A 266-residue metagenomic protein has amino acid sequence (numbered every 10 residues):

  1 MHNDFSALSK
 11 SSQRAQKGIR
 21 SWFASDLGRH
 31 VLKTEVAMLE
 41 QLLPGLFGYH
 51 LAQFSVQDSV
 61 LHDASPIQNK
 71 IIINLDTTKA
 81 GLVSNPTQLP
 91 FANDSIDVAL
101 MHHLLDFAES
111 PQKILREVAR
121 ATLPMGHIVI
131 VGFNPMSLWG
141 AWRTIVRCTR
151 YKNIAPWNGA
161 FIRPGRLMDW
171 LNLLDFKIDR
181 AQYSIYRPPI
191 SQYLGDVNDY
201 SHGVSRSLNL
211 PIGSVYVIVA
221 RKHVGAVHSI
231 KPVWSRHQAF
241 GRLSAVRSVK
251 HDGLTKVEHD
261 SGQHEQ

Functional and structural regions predicted by a protein language model:
A37, Q41-L89: Class I SAM-dependent methyltransferase SAM/SAH-binding core
T87-A99: A short acidic, Gly/Pro-enriched loop at the edge of an enzyme's catalytic core that lines a small-molecule cofactor
D97-Q112: A short SAM/SAH-binding and catalytic strip from SAM-dependent methyltransferases
Q112-H127: A short glycine-rich, Lys/Arg-flanked "PGG" loop and its adjoining helix->strand segment in the class I
H127-I154, N158: Conserved class I S-adenosyl-L-methionine
I145, N158-A181: Short alpha-helix
K177-H202, P211-I212: Conserved catalytic loop of SAM-dependent methyltransferase domains
Y200-Q266: C-terminal lobe and adjacent flexible extensions of AdoMet/dcAdoMet transferase-like proteins
